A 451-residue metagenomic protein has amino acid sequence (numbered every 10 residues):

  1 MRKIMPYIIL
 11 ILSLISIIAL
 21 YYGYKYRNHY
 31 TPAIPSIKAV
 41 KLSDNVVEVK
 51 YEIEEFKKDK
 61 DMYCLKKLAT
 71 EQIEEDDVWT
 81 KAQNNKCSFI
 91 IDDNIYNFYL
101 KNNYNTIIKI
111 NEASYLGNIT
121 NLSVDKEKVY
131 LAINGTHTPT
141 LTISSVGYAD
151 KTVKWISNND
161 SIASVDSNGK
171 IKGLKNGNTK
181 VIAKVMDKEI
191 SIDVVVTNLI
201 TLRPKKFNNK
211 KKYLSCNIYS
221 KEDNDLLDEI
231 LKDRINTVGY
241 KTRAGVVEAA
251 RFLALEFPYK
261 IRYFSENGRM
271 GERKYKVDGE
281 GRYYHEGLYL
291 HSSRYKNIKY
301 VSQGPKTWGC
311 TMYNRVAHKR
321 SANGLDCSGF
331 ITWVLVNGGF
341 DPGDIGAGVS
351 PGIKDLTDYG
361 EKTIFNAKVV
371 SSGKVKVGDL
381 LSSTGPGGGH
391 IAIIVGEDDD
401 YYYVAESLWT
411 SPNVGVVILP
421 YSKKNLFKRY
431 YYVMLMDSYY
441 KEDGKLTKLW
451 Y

Functional and structural regions predicted by a protein language model:
M1-S13: N-terminal Sec-pathway targeting helices
K58-E75, G147-S161: Change to "...patches in solvent-exposed regions of secreted, membrane-anchored, or virion-exposed structural
S88-I95, K172-G177: Surface-exposed, short loops/turns at beta-strand junctions within beta-sandwich domains
I95-T106: Beta-strand-rich modules
L116-L202: Extracytoplasmic soluble-region selector
R203-S328, T332-G338: N-terminal capping segments
F340-V414: ...with weaker cross-activation on analogous glycine-rich loops/strands in unrelated enzymes
L419-Y451: Low-complexity, Gly/Ser/Thr/Pro-rich intrinsically disordered linker/tail segments
